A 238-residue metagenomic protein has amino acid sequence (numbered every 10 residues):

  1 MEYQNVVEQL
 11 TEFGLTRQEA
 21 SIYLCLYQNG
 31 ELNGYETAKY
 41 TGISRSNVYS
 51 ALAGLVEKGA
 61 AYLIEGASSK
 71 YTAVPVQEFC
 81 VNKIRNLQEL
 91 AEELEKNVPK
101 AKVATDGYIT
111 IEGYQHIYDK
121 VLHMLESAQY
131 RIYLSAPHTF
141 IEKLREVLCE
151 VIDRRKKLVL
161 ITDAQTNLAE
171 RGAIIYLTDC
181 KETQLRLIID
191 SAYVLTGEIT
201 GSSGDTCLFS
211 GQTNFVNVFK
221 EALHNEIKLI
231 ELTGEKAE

Functional and structural regions predicted by a protein language model:
Y3-Q4, E8-E19, N33, A60-L87: Short, cationic-aromatic polyanion-contact patches
R17, E31-L63: N-terminal helix-turn-helix
A20-E31: Short amphipathic alpha-helical interface segments
Q77-V151, V159: PLD-like (HKD) phosphodiesterase/transphosphatidyltransferase domain
L148-C149, D153-E238: C-terminal regulatory/effector modules of DNA-binding transcriptional regulators
